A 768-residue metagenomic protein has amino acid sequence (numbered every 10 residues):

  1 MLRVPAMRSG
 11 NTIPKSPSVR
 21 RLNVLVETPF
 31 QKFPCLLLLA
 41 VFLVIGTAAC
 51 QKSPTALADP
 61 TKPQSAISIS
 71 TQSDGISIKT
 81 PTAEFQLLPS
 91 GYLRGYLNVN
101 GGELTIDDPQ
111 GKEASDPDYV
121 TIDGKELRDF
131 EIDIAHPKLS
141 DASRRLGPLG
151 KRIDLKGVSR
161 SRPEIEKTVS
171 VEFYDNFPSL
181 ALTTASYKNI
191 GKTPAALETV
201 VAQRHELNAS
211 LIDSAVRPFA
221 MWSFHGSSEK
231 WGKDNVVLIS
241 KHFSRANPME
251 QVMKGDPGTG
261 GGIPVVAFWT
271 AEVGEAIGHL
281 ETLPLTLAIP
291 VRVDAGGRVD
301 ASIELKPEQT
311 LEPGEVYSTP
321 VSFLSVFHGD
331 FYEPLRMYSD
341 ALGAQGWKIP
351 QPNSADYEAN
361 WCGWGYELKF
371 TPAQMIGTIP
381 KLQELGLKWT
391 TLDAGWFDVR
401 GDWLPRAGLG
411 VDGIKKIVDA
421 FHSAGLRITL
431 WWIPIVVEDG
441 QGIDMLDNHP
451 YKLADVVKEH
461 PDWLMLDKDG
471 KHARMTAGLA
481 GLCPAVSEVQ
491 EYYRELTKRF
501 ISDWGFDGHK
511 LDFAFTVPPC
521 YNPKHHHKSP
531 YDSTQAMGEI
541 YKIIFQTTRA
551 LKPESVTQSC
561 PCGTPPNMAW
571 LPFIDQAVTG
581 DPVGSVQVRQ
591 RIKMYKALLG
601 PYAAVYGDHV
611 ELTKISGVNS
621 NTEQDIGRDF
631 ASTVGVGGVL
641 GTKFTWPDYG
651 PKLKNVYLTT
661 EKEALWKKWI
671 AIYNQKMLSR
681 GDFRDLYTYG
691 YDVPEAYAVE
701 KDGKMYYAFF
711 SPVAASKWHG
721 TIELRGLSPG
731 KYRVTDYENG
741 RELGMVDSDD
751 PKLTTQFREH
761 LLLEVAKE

Functional and structural regions predicted by a protein language model:
C35-G46: Bacterial N-terminal signal peptides
K52-A83, L97-V291, R733-E742: Polysaccharide-binding surfaces and accessory modules of carbohydrate-active proteins
P81, E315, T319, Y541-L743 (+2 more regions): Active-site-proximal substrate-binding groove within the catalytic cores of carbohydrate-active enzymes
K192-A195, E281-Q345: Extended acidic/polar, glycine-enriched regions that form or flank non-catalytic beta-rich accessory modules
V291, L392, W396-K458, M465 (+2 more regions): Acidic/aromatic-lined carbohydrate-recognition and catalytic surfaces of CAZymes acting on diverse glycans
D356-E358, E367-L368, L430, P434-R499 (+1 more regions): Active-site-adjacent "subsite" loops/lids of carbohydrate-active enzymes
E358-P372, W396-D412, R474-R494, K524-M537: The substrate-binding groove and active-site-proximal loops of carbohydrate-active enzymes, especially glycoside
Q374-W396, D503: Catalytic domains of carbohydrate-active enzymes, especially glycoside hydrolases
